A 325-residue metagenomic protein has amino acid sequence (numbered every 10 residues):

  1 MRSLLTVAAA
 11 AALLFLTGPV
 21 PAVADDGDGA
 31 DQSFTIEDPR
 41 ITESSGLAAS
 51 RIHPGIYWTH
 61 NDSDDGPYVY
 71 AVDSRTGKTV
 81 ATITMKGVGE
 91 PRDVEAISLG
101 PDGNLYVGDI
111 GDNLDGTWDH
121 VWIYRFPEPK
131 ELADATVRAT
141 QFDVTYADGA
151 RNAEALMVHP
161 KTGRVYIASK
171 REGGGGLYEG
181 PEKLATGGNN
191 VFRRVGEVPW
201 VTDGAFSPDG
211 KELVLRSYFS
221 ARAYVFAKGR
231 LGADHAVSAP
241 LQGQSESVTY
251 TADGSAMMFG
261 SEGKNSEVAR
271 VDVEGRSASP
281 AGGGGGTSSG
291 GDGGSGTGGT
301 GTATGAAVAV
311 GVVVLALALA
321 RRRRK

Functional and structural regions predicted by a protein language model:
R2-V7, L13-L14, P19-K325: Sequence/structural signature of beta-propeller domains
